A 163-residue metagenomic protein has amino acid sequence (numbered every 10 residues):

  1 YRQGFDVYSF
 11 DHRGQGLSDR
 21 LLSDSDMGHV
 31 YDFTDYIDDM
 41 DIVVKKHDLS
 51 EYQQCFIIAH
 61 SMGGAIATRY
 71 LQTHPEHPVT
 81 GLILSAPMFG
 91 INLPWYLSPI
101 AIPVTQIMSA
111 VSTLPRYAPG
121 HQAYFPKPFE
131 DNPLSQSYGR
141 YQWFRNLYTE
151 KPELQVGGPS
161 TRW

Functional and structural regions predicted by a protein language model:
Y1-S23: Conserved alpha/beta-hydrolase
G4, E51-Q53, H77-V79: Short loop/turn motifs at secondary-structure junctions
D6, S25-H29, F56, A67-H74: Localized chelating/binding microdomains that coordinate divalent metal ions or stabilize phosphate-bearing
Y8, I58, I83: Conserved Rossmann-like nucleotide-binding pocket used by diverse enzymes that bind dinucleotide cofactors
G28-D48: Alpha/beta-hydrolase active-site loop
L49-S61: Alpha/beta-hydrolase fold nucleophile elbow
M62, I66-P159: Alpha/beta-hydrolase-fold enzymes
W163: Conserved serine/cysteine hydrolase catalytic core
